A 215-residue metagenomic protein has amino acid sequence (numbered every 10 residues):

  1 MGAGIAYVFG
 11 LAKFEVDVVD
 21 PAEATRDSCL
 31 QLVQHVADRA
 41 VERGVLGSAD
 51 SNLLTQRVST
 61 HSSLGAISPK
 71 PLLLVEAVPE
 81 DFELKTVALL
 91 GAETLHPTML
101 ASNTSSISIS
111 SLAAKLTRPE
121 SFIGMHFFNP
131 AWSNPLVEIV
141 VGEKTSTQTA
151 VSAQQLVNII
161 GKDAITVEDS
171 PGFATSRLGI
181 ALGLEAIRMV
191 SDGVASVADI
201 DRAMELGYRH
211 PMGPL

Functional and structural regions predicted by a protein language model:
M1-R39, R43: NAD(P)+-binding Rossmann beta1-loop-alpha1 motif at the extreme N-terminus of oxidoreductases
L11-K13, N52-L73, S152-K162, E168: Amphipathic alpha-helical segments at domain termini/boundaries
A12-F14, R118, I139-S170, I180-P211: Internal alpha-helical scaffold of NAD(P)-dependent oxidoreductase catalytic cores
D17, S59-H61, V75, A101 (+2 more regions): Hydrophobic/aromatic beta-strand patches that form the interior of the parallel beta-sheet core in alpha/beta enzyme
R26, S51, I67, T149-A150 (+1 more regions): Small-residue helix-packing motif on alpha-helices
A40-E93: A structured beta-alpha segment of the ubiquitous adenosine-cofactor-binding alpha/beta core
V78-L136: Rossmann-like NAD(P)(H) cofactor-binding subdomain of soluble oxidoreductases
